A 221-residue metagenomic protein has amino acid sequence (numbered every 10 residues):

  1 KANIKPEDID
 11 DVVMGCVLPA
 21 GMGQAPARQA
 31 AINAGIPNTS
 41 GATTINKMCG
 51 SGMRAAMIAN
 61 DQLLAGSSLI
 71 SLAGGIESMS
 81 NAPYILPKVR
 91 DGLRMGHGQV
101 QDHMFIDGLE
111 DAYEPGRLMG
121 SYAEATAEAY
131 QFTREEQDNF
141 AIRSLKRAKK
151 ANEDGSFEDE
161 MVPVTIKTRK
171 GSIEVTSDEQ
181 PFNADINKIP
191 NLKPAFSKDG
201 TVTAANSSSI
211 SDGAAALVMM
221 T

Functional and structural regions predicted by a protein language model:
K1-M22, P26-A34, G41, A125-R134 (+2 more regions): Conserved active-site "lid/cap" helical segment
P6-G15, G41-N46, S71-G75, E136-R143 (+1 more regions): Beta-strand segments within the central parallel beta-sheet cores of soluble alpha/beta enzyme folds
I9, G52, L72, A123 (+3 more regions): Residue-level signature of catalytic and energy-coupling elements of molecular machines, predominantly ATP/GTP-dependent
C16-S71, Y113-M119, N183-S209: Conserved catalytic cysteine-centered active-site region of acyl-thioester-dependent Claisen-condensing enzymes
I45-E77, A127-S156, A216-T221: Active-site-proximal alpha-helical scaffold in enzymes
I70-T126: Flexible glycine-/small-residue-enriched beta->alpha junction loops that bind anionic phosphate/pyrophosphate groups
D107, E124, E128, S197-A204: Flexible glycine/proline-enriched surface loops and loop-helix/loop-strand junctions
E136-T221: N-terminal extracellular/periplasmic Venus flytrap/periplasmic-binding protein-like
